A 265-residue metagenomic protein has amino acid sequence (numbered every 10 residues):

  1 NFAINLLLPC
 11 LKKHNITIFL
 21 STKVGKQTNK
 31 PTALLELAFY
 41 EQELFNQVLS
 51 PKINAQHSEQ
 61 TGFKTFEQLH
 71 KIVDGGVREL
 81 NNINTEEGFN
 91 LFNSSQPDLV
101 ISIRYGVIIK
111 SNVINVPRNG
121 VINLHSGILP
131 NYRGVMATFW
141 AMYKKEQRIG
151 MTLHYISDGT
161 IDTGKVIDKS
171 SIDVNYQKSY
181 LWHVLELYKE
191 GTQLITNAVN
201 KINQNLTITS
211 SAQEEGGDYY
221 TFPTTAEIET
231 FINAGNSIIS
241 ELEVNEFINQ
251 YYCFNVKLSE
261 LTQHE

Functional and structural regions predicted by a protein language model:
N1-E265: One-carbon transfer enzymes
